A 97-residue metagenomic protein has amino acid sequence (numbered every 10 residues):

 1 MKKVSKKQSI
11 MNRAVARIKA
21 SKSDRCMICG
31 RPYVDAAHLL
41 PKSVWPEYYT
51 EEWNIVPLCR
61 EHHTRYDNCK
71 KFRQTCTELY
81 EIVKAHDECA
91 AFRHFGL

Functional and structural regions predicted by a protein language model:
M1-R25, E47-Y49: Short, charged surface segments at domain edges that flank catalytic/cofactor-binding sites
K2, S43-V56, T64-L97: Polybasic, low-complexity binding patches
I10, I18, I28, I55 (+1 more regions): Weak global preference for isoleucine
R13-V15, A36, K84, A90: Residue-level detector of intrinsically disordered, flexible termini and proteolytic processing junctions
R25-N54: Histidine-centered nuclease catalytic patch
G30, R60-H63: Cys/His-coordinated zinc-binding microdomains
D35, C59-R60: Intrinsic low-complexity/disordered segments
